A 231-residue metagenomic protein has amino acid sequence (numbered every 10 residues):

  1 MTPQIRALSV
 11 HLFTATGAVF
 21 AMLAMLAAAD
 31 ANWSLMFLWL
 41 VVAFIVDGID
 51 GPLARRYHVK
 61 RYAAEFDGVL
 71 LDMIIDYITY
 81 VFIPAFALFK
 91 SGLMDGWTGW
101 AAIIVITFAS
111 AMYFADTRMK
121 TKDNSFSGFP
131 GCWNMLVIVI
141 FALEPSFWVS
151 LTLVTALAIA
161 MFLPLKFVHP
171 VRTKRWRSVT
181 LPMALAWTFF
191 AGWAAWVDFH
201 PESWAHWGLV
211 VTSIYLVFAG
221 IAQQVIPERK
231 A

Functional and structural regions predicted by a protein language model:
M1-V59: Active-site-proximal cofactor/substrate-binding loop regions of enzyme domains
T2-L12, F66-I74, M119-S127, P170-S178: Short, amphipathic, aromatic/basic-enriched membrane-interface segments that mark the entry/exit of transmembrane
L8-A15, R56-Y113: Multi-pass membrane catalytic core of lipid/isoprenoid biosynthesis enzymes
L23-W39, I74, I78, F82-I103 (+2 more regions): Helix-coil boundary and interhelical linker segments in multi-pass alpha-helical membrane proteins
L40-D47, V105-Y113, L157-P164, T212-A219: Alpha-helical transmembrane segments of multi-pass membrane proteins
I49-G68, N124-S127, G131: Cytosolic, membrane-interface loops and tails of multi-pass inner-membrane proteins
F126-A231: C-terminal membrane-associated helical module and adjoining short loops/tails
